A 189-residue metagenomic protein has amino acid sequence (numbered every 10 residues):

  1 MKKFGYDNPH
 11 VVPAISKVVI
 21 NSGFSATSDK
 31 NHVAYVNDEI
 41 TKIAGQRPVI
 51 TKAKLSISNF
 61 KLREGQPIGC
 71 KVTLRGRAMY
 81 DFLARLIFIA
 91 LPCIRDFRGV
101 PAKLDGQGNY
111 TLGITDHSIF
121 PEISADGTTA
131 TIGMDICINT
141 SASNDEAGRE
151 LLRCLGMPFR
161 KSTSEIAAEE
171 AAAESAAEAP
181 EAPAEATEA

Functional and structural regions predicted by a protein language model:
M1-A189: Ribosome-associated RNA-binding proteins
